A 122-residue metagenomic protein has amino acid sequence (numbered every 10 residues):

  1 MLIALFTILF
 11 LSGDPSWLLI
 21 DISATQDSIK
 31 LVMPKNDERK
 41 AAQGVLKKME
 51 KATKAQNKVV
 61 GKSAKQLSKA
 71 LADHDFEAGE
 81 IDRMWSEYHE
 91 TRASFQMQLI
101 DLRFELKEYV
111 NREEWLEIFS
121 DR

Functional and structural regions predicted by a protein language model:
M1-L2: Membrane interfacial helix-start segments of signal peptides and signal-anchor transmembrane helices
L5-K54: Immediate post-signal-peptide N-terminus of mature secreted/exported proteins
L18-L19, T53-K58, A93-I100: Short amphipathic alpha-helical segments at helix boundaries and their inter-helical linkers
N36-S86: Extracytoplasmic/periplasmic/luminal assembly and interaction segments in envelope/secretory/respiratory proteins
K65-Y109, E113: Structured, soluble extracytoplasmic/luminal domains of envelope-associated proteins
I118-R122: Acidic/His-rich structured neighborhood in mature extracellular/periplasmic domains
